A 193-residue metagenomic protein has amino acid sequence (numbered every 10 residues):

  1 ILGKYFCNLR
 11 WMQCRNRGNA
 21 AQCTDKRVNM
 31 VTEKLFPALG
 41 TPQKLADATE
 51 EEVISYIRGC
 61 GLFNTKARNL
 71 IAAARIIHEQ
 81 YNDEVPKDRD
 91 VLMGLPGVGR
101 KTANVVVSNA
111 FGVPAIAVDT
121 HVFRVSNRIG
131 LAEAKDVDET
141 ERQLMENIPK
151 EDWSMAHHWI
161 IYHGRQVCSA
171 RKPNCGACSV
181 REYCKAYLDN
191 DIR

Functional and structural regions predicted by a protein language model:
I1-R193: Catalytic cores of DNA base-excision repair glycosylases
